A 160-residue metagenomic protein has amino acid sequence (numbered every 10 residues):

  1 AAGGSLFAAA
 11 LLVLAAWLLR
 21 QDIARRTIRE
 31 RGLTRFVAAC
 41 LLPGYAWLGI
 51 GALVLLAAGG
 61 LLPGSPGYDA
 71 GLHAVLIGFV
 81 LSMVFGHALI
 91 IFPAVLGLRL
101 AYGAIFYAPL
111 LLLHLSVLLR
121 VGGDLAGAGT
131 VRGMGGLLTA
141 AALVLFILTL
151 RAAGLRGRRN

Functional and structural regions predicted by a protein language model:
A1-N160: Hydrophobic alpha-helical transmembrane segments of multi-pass integral membrane proteins
